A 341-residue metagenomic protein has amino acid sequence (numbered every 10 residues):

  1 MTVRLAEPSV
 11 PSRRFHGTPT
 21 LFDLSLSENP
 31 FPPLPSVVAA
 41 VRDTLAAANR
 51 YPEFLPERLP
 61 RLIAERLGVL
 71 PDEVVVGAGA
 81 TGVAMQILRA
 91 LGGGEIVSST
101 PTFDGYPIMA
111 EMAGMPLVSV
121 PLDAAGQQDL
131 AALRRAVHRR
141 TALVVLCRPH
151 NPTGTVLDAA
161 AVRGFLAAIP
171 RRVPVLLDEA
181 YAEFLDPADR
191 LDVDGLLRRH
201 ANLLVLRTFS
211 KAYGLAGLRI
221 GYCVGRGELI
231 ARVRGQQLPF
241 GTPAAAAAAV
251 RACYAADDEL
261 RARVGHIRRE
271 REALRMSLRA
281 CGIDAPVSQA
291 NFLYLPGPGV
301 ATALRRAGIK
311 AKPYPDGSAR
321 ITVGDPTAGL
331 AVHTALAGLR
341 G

Functional and structural regions predicted by a protein language model:
M1-R50, E65: N-terminal "arm"/small-domain region of PLP-dependent enzymes with the aminotransferase-like
L34, N202-R279, I283-P286: PLP-dependent aminotransferase class I/II
P56-E95, A113: Phosphate-binding glycine-rich loop
R89-L146: PLP-dependent aminotransferase-like
E111, Q128-R139, P152-V175, E179-L215: Active-site pre-lysine segment of PLP-dependent enzymes
G114, V118-P121, L143-H150, V175-E179 (+2 more regions): Short beta-strands and strand-loop turn motifs
A160, A307, K312, D316-G341: PLP-dependent enzyme catalytic core of the Aspartate aminotransferase-like
I267-R268, E272-A307, V323-D325: Conserved PLP-binding catalytic core of the aspartate aminotransferase-like
